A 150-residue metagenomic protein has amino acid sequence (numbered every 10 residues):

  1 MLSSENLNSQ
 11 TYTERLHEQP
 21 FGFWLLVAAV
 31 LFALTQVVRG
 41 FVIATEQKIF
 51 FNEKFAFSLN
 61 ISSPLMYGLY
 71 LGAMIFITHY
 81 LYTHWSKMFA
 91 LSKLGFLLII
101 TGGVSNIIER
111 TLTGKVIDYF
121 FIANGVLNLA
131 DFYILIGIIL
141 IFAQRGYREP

Functional and structural regions predicted by a protein language model:
M1-P150: Alpha-helical transmembrane bundles and membrane-interface segments of multipass inner-membrane proteins
